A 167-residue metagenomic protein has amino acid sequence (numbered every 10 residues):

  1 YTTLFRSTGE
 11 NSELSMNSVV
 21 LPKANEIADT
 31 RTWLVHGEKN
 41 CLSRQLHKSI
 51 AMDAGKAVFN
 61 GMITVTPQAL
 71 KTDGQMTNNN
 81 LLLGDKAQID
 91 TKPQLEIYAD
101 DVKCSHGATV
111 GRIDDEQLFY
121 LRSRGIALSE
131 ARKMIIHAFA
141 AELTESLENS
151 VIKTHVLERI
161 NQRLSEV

Functional and structural regions predicted by a protein language model:
T2-I126, A140, L147-V167: Conserved beta-strand/loop scaffold segments within soluble protein domains that form the structured core and edges
